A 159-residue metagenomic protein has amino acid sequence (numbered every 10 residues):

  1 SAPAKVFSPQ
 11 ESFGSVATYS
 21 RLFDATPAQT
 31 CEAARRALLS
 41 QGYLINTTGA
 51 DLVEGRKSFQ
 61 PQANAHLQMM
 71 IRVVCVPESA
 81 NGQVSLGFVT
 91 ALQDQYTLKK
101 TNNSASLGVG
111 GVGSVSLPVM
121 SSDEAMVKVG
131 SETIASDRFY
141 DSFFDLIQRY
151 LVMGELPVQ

Functional and structural regions predicted by a protein language model:
A2-Q159: Ser/Thr-rich, low-complexity intrinsically disordered terminal regions
